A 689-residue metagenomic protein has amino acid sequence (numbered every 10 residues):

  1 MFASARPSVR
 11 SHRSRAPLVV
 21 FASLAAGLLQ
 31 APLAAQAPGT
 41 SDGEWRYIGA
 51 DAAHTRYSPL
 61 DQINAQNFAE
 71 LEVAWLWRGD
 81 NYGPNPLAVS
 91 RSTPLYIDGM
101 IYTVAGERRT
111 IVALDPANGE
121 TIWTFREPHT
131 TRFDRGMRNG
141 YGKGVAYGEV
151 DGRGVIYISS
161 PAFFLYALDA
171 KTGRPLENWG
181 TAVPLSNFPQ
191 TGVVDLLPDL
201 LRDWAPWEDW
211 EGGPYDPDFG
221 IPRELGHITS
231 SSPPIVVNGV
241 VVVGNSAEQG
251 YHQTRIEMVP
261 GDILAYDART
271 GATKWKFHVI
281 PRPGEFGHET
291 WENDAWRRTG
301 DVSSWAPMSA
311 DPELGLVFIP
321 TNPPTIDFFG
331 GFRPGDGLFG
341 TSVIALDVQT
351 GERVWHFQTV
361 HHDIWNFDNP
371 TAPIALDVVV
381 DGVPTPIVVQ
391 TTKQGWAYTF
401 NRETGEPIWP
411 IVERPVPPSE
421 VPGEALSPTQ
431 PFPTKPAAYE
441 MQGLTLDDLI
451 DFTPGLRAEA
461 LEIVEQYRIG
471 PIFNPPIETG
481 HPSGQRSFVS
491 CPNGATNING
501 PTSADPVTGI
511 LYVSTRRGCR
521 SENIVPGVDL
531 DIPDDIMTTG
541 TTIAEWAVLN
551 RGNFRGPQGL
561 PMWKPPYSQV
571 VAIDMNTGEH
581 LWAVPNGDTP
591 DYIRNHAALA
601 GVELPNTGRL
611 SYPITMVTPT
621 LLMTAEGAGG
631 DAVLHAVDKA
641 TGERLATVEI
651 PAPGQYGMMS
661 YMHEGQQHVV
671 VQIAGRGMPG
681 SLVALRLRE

Functional and structural regions predicted by a protein language model:
M1-R15: N-terminal secretory signal peptides that target proteins for export/translocation
P17-A31: Bacterial N-terminal signal peptides
A35-Q62, P428-Y439, G443-L461: N-terminal pre-domain segments of enzymes
Q36-Y82, P94-Y96, V571: Mature N-terminal segment immediately following signal peptide/propeptide cleavage in secreted/periplasmic
W45-G49, L87-G106, T110, G136-F164 (+13 more regions): Repeat-blade elements of multi-bladed beta-propeller folds
N67-D80, I111-R135, D151, F164-E224 (+11 more regions): Extracytoplasmic/lumenal domain signature
A495: Hard-cation-handling environments
G518-R520, G527: Terminal amphipathic helices with adjacent charged low-complexity linkers/tails
